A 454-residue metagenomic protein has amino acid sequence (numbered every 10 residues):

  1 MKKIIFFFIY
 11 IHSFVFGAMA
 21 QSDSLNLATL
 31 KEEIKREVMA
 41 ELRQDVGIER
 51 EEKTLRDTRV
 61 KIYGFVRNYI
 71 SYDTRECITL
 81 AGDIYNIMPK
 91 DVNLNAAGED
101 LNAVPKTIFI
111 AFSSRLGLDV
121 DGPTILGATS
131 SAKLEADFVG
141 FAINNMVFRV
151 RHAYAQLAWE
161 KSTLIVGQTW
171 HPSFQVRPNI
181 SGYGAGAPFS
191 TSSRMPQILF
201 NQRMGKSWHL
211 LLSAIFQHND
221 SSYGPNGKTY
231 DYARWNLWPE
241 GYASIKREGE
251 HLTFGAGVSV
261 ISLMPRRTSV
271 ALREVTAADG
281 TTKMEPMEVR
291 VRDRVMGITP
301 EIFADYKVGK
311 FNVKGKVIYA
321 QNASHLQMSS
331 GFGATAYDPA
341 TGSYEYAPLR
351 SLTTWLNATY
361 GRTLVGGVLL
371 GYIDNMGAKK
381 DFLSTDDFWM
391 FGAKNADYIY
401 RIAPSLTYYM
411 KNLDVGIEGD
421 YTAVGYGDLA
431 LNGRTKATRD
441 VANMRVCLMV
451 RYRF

Functional and structural regions predicted by a protein language model:
M1-L25: Bacterial Sec-dependent N-terminal signal peptides
M19-T79: N-terminal periplasmic/intermembrane-space "pro-region" immediately following the signal or transit peptide
K53-G82, N93-D220, L237-W238, Y242-E250 (+2 more regions): Outer membrane beta-barrel
G64, A132-L134, L164-V166, L210-L212 (+9 more regions): Membrane-embedded beta-strand positions of outer-membrane beta-barrel proteins
D73-C77, I143-N145, Q175-N179, N219-G224 (+4 more regions): Outer-membrane beta-barrel proteins
A111, F148, S193, W238-E240 (+4 more regions): Membrane-spanning beta-strands of outer-membrane beta-barrel proteins
E248-A396, Y400, Y408: Detector for outer-membrane/organellar transmembrane beta-barrel domains, recognizing the amphipathic beta-strand
M410, T438-F454: Outer-membrane beta-barrel "beta-signal"
